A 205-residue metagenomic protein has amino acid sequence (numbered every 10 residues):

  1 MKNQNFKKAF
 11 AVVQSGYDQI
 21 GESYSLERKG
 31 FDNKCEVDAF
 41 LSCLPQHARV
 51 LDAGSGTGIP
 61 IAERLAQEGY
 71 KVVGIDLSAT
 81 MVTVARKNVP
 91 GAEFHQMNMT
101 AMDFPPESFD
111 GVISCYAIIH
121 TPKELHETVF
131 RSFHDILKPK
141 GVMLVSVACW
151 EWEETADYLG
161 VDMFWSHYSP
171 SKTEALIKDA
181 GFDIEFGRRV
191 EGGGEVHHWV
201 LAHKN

Functional and structural regions predicted by a protein language model:
K2-P45, E151: Conserved class I S-adenosyl-L-methionine
L51, T57-A101: Class I SAM-dependent methyltransferase SAM/SAH-binding core
T100-V112: A short acidic, Gly/Pro-enriched loop at the edge of an enzyme's catalytic core that lines a small-molecule cofactor
G111-L125: A short SAM/SAH-binding and catalytic strip from SAM-dependent methyltransferases
E127-P139: A short glycine-rich, Lys/Arg-flanked "PGG" loop and its adjoining helix->strand segment in the class I
G141-V147: Conserved beta-strand signature within the Rossmann-like core of class I S-adenosyl-L-methionine
A156-S171: Acceptor-substrate binding/catalytic loop of class I
R189-N205: Core SAM-dependent methyltransferase catalytic element
